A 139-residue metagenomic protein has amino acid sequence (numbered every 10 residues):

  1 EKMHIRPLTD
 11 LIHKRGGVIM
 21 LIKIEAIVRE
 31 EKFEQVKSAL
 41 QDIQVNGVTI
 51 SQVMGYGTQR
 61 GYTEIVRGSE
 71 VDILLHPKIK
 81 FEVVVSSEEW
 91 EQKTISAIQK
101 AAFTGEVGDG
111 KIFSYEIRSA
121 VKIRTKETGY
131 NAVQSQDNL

Functional and structural regions predicted by a protein language model:
H4-L139: Positively charged, small/polar-rich N-terminal and surface patches that mediate targeting and assembly and bind
